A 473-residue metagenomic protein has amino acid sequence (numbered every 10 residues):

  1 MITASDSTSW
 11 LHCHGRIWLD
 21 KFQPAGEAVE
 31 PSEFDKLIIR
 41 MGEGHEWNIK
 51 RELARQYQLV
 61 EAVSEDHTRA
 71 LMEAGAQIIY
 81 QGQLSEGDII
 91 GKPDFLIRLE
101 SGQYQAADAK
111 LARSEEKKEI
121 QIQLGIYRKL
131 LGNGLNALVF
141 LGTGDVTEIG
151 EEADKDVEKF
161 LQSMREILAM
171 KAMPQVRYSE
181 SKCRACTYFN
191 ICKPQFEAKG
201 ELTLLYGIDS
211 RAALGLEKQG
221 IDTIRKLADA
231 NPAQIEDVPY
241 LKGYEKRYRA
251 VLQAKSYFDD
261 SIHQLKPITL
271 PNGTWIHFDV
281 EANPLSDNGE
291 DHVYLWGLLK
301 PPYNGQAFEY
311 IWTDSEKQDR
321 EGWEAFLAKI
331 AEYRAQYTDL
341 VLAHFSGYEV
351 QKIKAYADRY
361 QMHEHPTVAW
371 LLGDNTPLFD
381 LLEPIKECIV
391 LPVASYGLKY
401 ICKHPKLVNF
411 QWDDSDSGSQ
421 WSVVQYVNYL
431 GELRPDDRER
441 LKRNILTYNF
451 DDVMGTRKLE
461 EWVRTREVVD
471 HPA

Functional and structural regions predicted by a protein language model:
M1-S101: Metal-dependent nuclease catalytic cores that hydrolyze phosphodiester bonds in DNA/RNA, characterized by
E46, K50, A54, R128 (+2 more regions): Short, amphipathic alpha-helical segments that act as regulatory/interfacial helices in nucleotide-processing proteins
S64-L71, G75-G82, E86, I90-I97 (+2 more regions): Conserved DEDDh/DEDDy metal-dependent 3′-5′ exonuclease domain
L96-A106, G297-K300, N304, S422-D436: Active-site-adjacent bridging/hinge elements
A107, A230, F278, L299-P301 (+3 more regions): Generic beta-strand/beta-sheet core signal
V139, G144, G150-A153, V157-K199 (+2 more regions): Acidic, Mg2+-coordinating catalytic module of metal-dependent nucleases/exonucleases that use a two-metal-ion mechanism
C192-P302, F308-W312, Q318-D319: C-terminal extensions
